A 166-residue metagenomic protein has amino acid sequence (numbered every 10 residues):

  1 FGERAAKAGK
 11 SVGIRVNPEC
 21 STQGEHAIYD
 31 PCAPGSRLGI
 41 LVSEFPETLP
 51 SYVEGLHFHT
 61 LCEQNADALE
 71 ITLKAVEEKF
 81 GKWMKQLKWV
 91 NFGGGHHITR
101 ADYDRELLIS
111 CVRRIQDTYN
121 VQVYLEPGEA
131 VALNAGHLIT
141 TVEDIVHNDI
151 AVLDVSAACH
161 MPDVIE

Functional and structural regions predicted by a protein language model:
F1-W89, Y103, C111-R114, T118: Active-site-proximal beta-alpha core segment in soluble small-molecule metabolic enzymes
T60, Q64-E166: C-terminal active-site-proximal or functional interface alpha/beta core segments in diverse enzymes
